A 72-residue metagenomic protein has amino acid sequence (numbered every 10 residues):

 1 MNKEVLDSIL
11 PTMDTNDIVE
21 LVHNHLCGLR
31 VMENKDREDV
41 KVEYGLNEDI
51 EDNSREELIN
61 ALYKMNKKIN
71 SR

Functional and structural regions predicted by a protein language model:
M1-R72: Short amphipathic alpha-helical interaction elements located at domain edges and within/adjacent to intrinsically
